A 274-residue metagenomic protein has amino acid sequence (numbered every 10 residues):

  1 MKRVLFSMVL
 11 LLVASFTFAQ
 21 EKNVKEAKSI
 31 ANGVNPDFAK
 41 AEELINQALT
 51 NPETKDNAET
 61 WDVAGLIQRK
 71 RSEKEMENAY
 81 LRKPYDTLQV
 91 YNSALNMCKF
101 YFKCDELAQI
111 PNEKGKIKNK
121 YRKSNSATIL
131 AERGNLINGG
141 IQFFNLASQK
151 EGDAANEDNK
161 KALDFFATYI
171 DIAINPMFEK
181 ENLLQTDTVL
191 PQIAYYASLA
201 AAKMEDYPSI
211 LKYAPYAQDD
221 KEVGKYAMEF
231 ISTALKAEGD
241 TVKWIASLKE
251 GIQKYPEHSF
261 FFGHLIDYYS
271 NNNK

Functional and structural regions predicted by a protein language model:
M1-S29, G251: Bacterial Sec-dependent N-terminal signal peptides
N23, W61, Q68, L136 (+5 more regions): TPR repeat positional signature
I30, Q68, F143, K150 (+4 more regions): Residue at a conserved register position within TPR or TPR-like alpha-solenoid repeats
N32-A154, K160: Post-signal peptide N-terminal segment of secreted/secretory-pathway proteins
A41-I45, Y80-Y101, N159-A167, Y207-Q218 (+2 more regions): Alpha-helical repeat scaffolds
P52, A127-T128, Q185, E205 (+3 more regions): Structural signature of alpha-solenoid helical repeat scaffolds
E53-K55, Q109, I174, K221-V223 (+1 more regions): Short coil turns that delineate tetratricopeptide repeat
A58-V63, K180-L199, K225-T233, S259-D267: Alpha-solenoid helical repeat scaffolds
